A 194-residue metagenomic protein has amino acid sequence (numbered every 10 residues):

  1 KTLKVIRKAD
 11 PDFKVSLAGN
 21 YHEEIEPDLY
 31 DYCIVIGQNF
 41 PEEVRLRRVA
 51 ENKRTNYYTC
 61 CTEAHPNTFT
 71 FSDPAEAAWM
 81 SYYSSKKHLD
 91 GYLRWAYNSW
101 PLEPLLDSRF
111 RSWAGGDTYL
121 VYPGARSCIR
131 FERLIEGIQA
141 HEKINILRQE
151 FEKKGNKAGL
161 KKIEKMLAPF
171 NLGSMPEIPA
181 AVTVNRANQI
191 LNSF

Functional and structural regions predicted by a protein language model:
K1-L105: Catalytic-core regions of glycoside hydrolase
K1-N20, L105-F194: Catalytic domains of carbohydrate-active enzymes that cleave complex glycans
